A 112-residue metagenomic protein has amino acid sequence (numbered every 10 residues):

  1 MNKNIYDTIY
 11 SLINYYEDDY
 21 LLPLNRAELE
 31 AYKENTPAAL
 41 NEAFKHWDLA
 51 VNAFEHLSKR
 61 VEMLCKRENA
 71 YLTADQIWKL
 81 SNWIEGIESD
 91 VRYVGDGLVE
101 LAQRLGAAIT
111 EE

Functional and structural regions predicted by a protein language model:
N2-E112: Long, low-complexity or tandemly repetitive, helically biased scaffold regions used for multimeric assembly/adhesion
